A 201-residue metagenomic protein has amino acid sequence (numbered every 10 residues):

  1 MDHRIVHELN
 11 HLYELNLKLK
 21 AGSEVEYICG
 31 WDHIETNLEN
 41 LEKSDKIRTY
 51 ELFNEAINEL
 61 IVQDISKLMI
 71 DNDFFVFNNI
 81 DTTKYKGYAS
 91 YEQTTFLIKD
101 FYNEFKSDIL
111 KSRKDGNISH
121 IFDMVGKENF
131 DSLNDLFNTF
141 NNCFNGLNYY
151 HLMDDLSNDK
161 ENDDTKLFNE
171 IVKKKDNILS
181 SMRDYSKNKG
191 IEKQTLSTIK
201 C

Functional and structural regions predicted by a protein language model:
M1-E14: Short alpha-helix carrying the canonical HExxH Zn2+-binding catalytic motif
M1-R4, R48, I171, K175: A generic hydrophobic-helix recognition signal that picks specific residues within alpha-helical hydrophobic
V6, V25, V62, V76 (+2 more regions): Extended aliphatic helical segments
E14-A56: Post-HEXXH active-site segment of zinc metalloproteases
E14-E24, S66-F75, S107-K111: Short, solvent-exposed secondary-structure capping/transition elements
L38-Y102: Metalloprotease/metallohydrolase-associated module, dominated by Zn2+-dependent proteases
N79-C201: Pan-zinc metallopeptidase signature
